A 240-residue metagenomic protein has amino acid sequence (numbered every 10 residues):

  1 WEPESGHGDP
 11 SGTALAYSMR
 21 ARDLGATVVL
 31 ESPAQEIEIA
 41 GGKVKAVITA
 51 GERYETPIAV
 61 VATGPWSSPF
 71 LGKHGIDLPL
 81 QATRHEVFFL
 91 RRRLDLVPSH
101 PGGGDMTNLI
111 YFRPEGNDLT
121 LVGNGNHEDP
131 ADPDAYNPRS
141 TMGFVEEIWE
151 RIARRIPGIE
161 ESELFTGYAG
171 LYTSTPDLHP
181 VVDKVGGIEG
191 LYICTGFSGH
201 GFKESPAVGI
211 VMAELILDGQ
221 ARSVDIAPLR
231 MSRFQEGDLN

Functional and structural regions predicted by a protein language model:
W1-I58: Helical element adjacent to the flavin cofactor pocket in flavoenzyme catalytic cores
W1-R20, G64-W66, T107, F144-R151 (+2 more regions): Mid-domain beta-loop-alpha active-site segment that forms a flexible, acidic cofactor/metal-binding surface
R20, L24, K73, V211 (+1 more regions): Active-site catalytic microenvironments for nucleophilic, acid-base chemistry
S32, P57-I58, E86, S162 (+1 more regions): Structural detector for helix-capping/boundary residues
K43, A50-R53, N108, D118 (+2 more regions): Short acidic/polar mixed-charge low-complexity motifs
T49-P101: Central helical "cap/lid" subdomain
D77-P79, R92-G190: Active-site lid/adjacent beta-loop-alpha segment flanking the redox-cofactor pocket in flavoenzymes
E150-N240: C-terminal catalytic lobe of FAD-dependent flavoproteins
